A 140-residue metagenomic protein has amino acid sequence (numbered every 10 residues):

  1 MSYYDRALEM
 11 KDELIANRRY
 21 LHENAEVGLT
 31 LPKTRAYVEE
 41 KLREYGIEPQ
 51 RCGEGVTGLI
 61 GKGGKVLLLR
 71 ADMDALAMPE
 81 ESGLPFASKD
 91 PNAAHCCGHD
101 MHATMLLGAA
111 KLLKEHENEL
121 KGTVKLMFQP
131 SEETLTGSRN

Functional and structural regions predicted by a protein language model:
Y3-H95, T104-K121, E133: Acidic/His- and Gly-rich active-site-bordering loop/insert found across diverse amide/peptide-bond hydrolases
H95-C96, M127: Short glycine-rich or small-residue beta-strand-to-loop segments that form or flank ligand, phosphate, metal/Fe-S
L120-N140: Fold-level recognition of mixed alpha/beta catalytic cores in primary-metabolism enzymes, strongest
